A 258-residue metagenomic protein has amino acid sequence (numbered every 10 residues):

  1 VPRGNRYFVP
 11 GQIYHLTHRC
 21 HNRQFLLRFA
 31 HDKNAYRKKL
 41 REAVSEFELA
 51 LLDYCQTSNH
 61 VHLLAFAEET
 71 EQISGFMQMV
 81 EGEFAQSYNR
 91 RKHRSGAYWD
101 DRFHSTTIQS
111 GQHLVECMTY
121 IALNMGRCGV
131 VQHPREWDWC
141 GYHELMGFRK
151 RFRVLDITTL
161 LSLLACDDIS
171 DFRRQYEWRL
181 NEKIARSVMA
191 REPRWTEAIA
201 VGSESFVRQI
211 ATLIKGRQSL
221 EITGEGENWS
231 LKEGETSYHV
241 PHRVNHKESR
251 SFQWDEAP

Functional and structural regions predicted by a protein language model:
V1-T57, F66-P258: Short Pro-Cys-Gly-centered "Cys-loop" motif that presents a nucleophilic cysteine in a tight turn
H62-L64: N-terminal functional module of multi-domain proteins
